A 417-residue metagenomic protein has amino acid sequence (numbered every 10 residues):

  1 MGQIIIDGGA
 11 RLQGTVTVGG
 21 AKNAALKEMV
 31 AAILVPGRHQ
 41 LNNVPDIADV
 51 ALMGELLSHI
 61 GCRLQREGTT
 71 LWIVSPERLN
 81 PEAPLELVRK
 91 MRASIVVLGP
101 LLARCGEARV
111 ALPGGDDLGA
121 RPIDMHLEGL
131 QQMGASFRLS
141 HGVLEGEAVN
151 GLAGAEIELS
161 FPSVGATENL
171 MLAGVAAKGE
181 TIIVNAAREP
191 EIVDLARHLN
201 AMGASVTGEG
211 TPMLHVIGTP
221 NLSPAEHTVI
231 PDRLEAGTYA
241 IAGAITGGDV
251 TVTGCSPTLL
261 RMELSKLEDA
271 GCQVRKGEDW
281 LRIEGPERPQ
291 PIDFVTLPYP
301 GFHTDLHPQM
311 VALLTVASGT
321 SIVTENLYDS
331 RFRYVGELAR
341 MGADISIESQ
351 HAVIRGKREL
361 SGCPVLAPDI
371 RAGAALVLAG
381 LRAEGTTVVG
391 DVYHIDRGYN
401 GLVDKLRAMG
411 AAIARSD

Functional and structural regions predicted by a protein language model:
M1-D417: Short, structured segments at the rim of ligand-binding sites
